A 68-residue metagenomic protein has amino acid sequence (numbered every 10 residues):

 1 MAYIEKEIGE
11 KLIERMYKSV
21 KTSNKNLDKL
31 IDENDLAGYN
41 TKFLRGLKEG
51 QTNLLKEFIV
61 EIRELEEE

Functional and structural regions predicted by a protein language model:
L12-E68: Short, charge-rich amphipathic interface segments used for partner binding and complex assembly
